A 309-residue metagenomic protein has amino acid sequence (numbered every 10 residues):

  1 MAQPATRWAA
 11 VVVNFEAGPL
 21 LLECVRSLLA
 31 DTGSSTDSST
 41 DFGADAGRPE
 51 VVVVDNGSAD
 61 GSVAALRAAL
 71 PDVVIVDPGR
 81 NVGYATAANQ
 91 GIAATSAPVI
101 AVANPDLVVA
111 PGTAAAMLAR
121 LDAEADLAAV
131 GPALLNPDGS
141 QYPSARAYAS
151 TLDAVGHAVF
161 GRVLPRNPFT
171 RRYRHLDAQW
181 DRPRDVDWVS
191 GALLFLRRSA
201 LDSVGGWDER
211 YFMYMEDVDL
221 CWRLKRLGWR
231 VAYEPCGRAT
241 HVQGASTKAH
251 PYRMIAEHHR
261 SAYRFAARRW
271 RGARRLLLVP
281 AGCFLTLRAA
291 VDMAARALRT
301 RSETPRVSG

Functional and structural regions predicted by a protein language model:
M1-A30, D37-A46: N-proximal low-complexity "stem/linker" segments adjacent to membrane-targeting elements
S27, D55-A64, R80: A conserved acidic beta->alpha catalytic loop
D77-T95: Glycine-rich, basic loop-to-helix element that forms the pyrophosphate-binding segment of sugar-nucleotide handling
I100: Short aromatic/hydrophobic "clamp" motif used to bind/position activated sugar donors
V108-P143: Conserved donor NDP-sugar-binding/catalytic core segment of glycosyltransferases
A149-V186: Short, flexible, basic/aromatic active-site loop/helix in glycosyltransferases
Q179-D181, D185-R238: A short, conserved alpha-helix in the catalytic core of glycosyltransferases
W222-T300: Active-site-adjacent helix/loop segment of glycosyltransferases that harbors family-specific signature motifs
